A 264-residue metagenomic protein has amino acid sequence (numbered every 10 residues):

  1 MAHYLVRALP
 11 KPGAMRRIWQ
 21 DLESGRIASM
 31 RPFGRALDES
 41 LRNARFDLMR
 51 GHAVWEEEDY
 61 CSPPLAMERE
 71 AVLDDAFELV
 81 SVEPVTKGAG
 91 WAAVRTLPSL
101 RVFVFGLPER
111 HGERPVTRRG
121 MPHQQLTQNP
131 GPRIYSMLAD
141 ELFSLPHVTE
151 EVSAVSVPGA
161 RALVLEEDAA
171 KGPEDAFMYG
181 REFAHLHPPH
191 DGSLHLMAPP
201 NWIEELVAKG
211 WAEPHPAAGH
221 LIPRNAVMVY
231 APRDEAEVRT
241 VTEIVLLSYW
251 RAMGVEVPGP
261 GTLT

Functional and structural regions predicted by a protein language model:
M1-H52, E58-R69, G90-R110: Short S/T/G/P-rich N-terminal loop/turn motif that feeds into the first structured element of a domain
W19-G25, M67-E78, K209, T242-L246: Short amphipathic alpha-helices in soluble, non-transmembrane regions that often serve as interface/regulatory elements
G25, S29-F33, V80, L145 (+1 more regions): Solvent-exposed amphipathic alpha-helical surface segments
R45-M49, A71, D140-L142, E174-D175: Short secondary-structure boundary/capping segments within folded domains
L48-R50, K87-V94, V157-G159, E235-E237: A short acidic, often aromatic-flanked loop/helix-cap motif at beta-alpha or helix-coil junctions that lines enzyme
V54-P84, A198, L206: Mid-chain, well-packed structural core segment of small domains
E78-A93, A252-T262: Conserved short beta-strand edge segments in small beta-sheet-based binding/regulatory domains
E109-T264: Charge-dense, helix-prone N-terminal extensions
